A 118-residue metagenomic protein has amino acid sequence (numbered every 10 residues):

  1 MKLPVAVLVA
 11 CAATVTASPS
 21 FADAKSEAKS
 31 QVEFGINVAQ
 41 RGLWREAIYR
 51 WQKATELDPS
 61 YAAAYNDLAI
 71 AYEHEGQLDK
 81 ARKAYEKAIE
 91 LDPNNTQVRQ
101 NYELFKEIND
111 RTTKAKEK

Functional and structural regions predicted by a protein language model:
A28-K29, A62-A63, T96-Q97: Helix-start (N-cap) detector for alpha-helical repeat units in TPR-like alpha-solenoids, especially tetratricopeptide
Q40-R41, H74, L104-R111: Register position in tetratricopeptide repeats
K53-E56, I89-E90: Conserved structural position within tetratricopeptide repeats
